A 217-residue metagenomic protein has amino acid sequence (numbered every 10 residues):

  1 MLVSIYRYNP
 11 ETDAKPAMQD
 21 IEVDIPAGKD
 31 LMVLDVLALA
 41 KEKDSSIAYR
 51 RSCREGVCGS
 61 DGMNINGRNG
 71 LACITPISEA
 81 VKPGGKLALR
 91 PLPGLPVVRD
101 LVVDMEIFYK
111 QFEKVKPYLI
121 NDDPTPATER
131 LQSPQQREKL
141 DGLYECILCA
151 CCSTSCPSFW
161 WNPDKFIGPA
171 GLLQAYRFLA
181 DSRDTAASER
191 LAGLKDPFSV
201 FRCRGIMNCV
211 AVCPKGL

Functional and structural regions predicted by a protein language model:
M1-V3: Short structural boundary motif marking the start of a folded domain
I5-E11: Short polar catalytic/cofactor-binding loops
M18-L31: Short, contiguous acidic and Ser/Thr-rich linear segments
D24, N64-R68: Short strand-turn-strand beta-turns centered on an Asx-Gly dipeptide
D30-S46, L87-L217: Ferredoxin-type iron-sulfur electron-transfer modules in oxidoreductases and energy-metabolism complexes
C53-G62: Short, structured protein-protein interaction patches enriched in aromatics and acidic/basic residues, typified by
R68-P83, L87-L89: Glycine-rich phosphate/adenylate-binding loop and adjacent beta-alpha elements of nucleotide- or dinucleotide-binding
